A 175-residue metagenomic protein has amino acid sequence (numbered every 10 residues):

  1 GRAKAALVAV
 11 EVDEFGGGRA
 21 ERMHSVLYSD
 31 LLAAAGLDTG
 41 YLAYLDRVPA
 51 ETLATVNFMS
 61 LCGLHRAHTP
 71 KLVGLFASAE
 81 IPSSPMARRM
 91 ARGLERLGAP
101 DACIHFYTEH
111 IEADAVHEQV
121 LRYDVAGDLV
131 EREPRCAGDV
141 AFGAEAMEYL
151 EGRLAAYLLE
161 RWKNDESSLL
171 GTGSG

Functional and structural regions predicted by a protein language model:
G1-G173: Non-heme di-metal
